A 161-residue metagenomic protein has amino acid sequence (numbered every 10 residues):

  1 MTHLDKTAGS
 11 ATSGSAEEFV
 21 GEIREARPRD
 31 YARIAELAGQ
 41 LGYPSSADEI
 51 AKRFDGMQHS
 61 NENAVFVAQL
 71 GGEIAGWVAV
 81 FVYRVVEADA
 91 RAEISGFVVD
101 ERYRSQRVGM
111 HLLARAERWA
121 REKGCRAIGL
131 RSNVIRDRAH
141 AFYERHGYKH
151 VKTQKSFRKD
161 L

Functional and structural regions predicted by a protein language model:
M1-R29: Conserved N-terminal entry element of GNAT/NAT acetyltransferase domains
T2, T153-D160: Active-site/acyl-donor-binding loops of N-acyltransferases
H3, E25-A90, S95, L113-R115 (+1 more regions): Acetyl-CoA-dependent GNAT
F97-R104: A short, internal acetyl-CoA/4′-phosphopantetheine-binding micro-motif in the GNAT/acyltransferase core
S105-R118, A141, R145: Conserved acetyl-CoA-binding loop-helix of GNAT-fold acetyltransferases
A120-S132: Conserved GNAT acetyl-CoA-binding A-motif
L130-A139, R158: Conserved beta-strand-loop-alpha-helix junction that forms the acyl-donor binding cleft
E144-T153: Conserved acetyl-CoA-binding loop of GNAT-fold acetyltransferases
